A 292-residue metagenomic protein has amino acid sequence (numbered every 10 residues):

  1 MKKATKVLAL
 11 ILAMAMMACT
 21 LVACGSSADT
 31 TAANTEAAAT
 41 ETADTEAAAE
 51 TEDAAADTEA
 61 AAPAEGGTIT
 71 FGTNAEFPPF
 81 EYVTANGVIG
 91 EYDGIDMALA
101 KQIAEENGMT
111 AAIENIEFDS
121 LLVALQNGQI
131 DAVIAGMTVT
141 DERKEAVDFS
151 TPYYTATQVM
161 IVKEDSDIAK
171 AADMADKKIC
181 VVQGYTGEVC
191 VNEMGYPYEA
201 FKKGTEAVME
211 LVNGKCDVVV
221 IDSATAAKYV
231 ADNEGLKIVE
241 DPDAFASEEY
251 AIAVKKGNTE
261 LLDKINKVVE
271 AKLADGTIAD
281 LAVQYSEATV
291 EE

Functional and structural regions predicted by a protein language model:
K6, L21-T35: Bacterial lipoprotein signal-peptidase II cleavage site
G66-G136: Extracytoplasmic small-molecule ligand-binding "clamshell" domains of the periplasmic binding protein/Venus flytrap
A75, T155-V162, A227-E270, T289-E292: Periplasmic-binding protein-like
I95-M97, I113-A124, S166, Q183-T186 (+2 more regions): Short helix-initiation/N-cap motifs at beta->coil->alpha
M97-E106, Y185, E249-T289: Extended ligand-binding regions for polar small-molecule ligands
G108-T110, Q126-A135, K178, V212-T225 (+1 more regions): Alpha-to-beta junction loops
S120, M137-A146, C190, D217-S247: A ligand-binding cleft/hinge motif common to bilobed small-molecule-binding domains
V162-I179: Flexible hinge/capping segments at coil-to-helix
